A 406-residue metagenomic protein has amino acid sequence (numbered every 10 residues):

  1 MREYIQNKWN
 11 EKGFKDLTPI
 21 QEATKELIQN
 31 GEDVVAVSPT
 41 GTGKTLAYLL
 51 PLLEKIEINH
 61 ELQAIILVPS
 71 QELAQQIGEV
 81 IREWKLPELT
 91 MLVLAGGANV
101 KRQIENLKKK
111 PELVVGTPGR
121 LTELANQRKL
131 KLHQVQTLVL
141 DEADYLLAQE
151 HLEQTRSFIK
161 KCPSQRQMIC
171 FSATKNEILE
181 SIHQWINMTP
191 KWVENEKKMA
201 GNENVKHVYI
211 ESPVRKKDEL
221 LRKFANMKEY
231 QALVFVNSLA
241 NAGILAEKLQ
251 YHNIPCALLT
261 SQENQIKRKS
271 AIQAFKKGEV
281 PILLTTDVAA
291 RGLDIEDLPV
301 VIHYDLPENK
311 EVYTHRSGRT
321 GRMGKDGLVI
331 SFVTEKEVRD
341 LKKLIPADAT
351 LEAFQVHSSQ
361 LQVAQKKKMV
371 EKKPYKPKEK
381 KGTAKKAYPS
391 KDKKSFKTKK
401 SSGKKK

Functional and structural regions predicted by a protein language model:
M1-V37: Conserved pre-motif I regulatory segment
R2-N7, E61-N126, Q134-T137, Y251-L259: Conserved nucleic-acid-binding Ia/Ib motif block in the N-terminal RecA-like helicase ATPase lobe
Y4, P39, P163-S164, E229 (+6 more regions): Arginine-glycine-biased low-complexity disordered regions
E22-V34, K44-N59, V80-W84: Walker A/P-loop NTP-binding motif
K101-N106, A242-Q250, I254-A290: Conserved helicase ATPase core of P-loop NTP-dependent helicases/translocases
P118, D141-A143, Y304: Walker B catalytic acidic pair
E123, K131-K198: Post-DEXD/H (motif II) to motif III coupling segment of the RecA-like Helicase ATP-binding lobe
E203-K248: Conserved interdomain hinge at the start of the Helicase C-terminal
